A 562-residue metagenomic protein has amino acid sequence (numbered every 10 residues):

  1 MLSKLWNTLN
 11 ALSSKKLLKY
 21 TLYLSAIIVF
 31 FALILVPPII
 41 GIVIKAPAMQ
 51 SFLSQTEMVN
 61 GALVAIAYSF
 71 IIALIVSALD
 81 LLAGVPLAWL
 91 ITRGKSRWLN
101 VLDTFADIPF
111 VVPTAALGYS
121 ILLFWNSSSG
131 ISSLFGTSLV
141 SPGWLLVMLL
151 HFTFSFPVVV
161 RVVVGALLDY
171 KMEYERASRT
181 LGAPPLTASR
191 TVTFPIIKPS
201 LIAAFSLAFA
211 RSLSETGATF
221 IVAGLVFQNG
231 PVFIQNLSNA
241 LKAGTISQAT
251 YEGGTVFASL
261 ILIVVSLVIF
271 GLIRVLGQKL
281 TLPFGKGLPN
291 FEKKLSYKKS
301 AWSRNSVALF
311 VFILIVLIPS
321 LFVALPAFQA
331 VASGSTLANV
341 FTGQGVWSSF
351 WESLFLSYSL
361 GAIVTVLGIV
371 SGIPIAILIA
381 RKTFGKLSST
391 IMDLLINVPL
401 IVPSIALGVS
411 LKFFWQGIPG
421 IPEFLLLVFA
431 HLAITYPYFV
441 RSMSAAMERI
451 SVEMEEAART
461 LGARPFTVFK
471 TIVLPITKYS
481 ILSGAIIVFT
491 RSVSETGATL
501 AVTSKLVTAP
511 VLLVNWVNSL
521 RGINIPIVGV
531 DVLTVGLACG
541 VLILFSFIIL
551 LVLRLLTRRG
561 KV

Functional and structural regions predicted by a protein language model:
L2-Q50, M58-L168, I196-G224, Y251-G277 (+7 more regions): Membrane-water interface segments at the C-terminal ends of transmembrane alpha-helices in multi-pass inner-membrane
Y170-Y174, I450-M454: Short glycine/proline-centered loop/turn elements that form peptide/ligand docking sites
Y174, K279-L288, R559-V562: Short, Lys/Arg-enriched, Gly/Pro-containing loop segments at transmembrane-helix junctions of multi-pass membrane
S178, A458: The alpha-helix within a helix-turn-helix
L181-G182, P195, L461-G462, P475: Glycine/proline-centered hinge or cleavage motifs at structural transition points of membrane proteins
P184, A188, L282-S296: Juxtamembrane inter-helical linkers in multi-pass membrane proteins
L225-A243, S335-T336, T503-G522: Short hydrophobic, aromatic-rich alpha-helical segments embedded in or entering the lipid bilayer of multi-pass
